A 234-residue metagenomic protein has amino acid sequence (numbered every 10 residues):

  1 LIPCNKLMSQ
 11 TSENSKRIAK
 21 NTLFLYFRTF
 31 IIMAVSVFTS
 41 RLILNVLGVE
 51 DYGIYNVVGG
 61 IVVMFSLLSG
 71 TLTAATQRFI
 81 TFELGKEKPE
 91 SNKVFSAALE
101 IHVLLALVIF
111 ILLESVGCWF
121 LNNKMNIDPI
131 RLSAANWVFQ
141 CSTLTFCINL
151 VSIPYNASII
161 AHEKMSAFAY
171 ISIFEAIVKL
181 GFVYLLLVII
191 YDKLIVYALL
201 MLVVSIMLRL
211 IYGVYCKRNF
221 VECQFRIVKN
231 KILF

Functional and structural regions predicted by a protein language model:
I2-I18, L194-A198, Y212-F234: Interhelical loop/hinge segments that connect adjacent transmembrane helices in multipass membrane
S15-A19, N56, P89-L104: Interfacial transmembrane-helix starts/ends
R17-T81, F110, E114, L180: Signature of the first transmembrane helix
N45, F110-I130: Short membrane-interface helical motifs at transmembrane helix boundaries in multi-pass membrane transporters
G70-K86, A161, F220-E222: Helix-loop junctions and terminal segments of transmembrane helices in multi-pass membrane transport/translocation
S115, D128-S152, I173, L199 (+1 more regions): Alpha-helical transmembrane segments of multi-pass membrane proteins
Q140, A169-F220: Hydrophobic alpha-helical transmembrane segments
C147-S172, I195, C216: Membrane-interface junctions at transmembrane-helix termini in multi-pass inner-membrane proteins
